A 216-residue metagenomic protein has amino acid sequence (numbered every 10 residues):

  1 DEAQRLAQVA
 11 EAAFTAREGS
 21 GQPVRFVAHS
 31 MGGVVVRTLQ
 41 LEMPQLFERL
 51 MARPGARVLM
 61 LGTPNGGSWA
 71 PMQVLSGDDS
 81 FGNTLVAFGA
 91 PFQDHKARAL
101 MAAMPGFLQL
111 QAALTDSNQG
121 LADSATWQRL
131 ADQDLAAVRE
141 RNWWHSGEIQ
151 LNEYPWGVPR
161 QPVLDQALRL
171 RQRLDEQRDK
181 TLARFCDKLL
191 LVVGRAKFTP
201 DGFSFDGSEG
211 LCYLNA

Functional and structural regions predicted by a protein language model:
D1-Q22: Active-site catalytic motif of lipid deacylating hydrolases and related acyltransferases
E18, H29-S30, L59, A103: Generic detector of intrinsically disordered, low-complexity, polar/charged segments
S20-V24, D187-K188: Short coil/turn segments at beta-strand junctions that form active-site/ligand-binding loops
P23-A28, L61: Short beta-strand immediately N-terminal to the catalytic nucleophile in serine-hydrolase-like folds
A28-G32, V36: Gly/Ala-rich beta-loop-alpha elbow adjacent to hydrolase catalytic centers
R37-E42: Active-site signature of alpha/beta-hydrolase-fold catalytic machinery across serine- and Asp/Cys-nucleophile hydrolases
M43-A216: Helical cap/lid subdomain of alpha/beta-hydrolase-fold lipid enzymes that gates access to the catalytic pocket
